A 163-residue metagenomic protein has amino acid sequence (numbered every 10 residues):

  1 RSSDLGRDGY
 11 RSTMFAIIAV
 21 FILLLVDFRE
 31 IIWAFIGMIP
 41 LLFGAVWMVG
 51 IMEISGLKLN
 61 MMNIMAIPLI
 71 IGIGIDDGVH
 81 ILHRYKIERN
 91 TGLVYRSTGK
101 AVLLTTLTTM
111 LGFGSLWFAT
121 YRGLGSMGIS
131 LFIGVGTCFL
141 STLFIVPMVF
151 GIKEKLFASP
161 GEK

Functional and structural regions predicted by a protein language model:
R1-K163: Membrane-embedded transmembrane helical bundles of large multi-pass transporters/channels
